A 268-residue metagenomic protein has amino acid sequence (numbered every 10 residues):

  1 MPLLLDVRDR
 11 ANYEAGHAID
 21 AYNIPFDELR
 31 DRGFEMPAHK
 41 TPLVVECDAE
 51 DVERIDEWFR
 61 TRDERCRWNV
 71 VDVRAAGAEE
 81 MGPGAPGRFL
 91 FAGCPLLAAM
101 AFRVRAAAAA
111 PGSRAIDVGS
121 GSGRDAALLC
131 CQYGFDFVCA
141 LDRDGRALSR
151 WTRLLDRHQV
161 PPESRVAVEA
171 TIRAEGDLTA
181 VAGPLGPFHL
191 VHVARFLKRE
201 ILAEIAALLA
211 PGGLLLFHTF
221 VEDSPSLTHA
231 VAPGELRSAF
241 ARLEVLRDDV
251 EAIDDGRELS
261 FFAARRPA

Functional and structural regions predicted by a protein language model:
P2-L3, V7-A109, G145-D156, T179-V181: Rhodanese-like catalytic fold shared by cysteine-dependent sulfurtransferases and DSP/PTP-type phosphatases
G112-G121: Conserved class I S-adenosyl-L-methionine
R124-G134: Conserved SAM-binding loop of SAM-dependent methyltransferases across substrates and taxa, primarily the Class I
F137-D142: Conserved SAM-binding motif I beta-strand of class I
T152-A182: S-adenosyl-L-methionine
L202-L214: A short glycine-rich, Lys/Arg-flanked "PGG" loop and its adjoining helix->strand segment in the class I
G213-E222: Conserved beta-strand signature within the Rossmann-like core of class I S-adenosyl-L-methionine
I253-A268: Core SAM-dependent methyltransferase catalytic element
